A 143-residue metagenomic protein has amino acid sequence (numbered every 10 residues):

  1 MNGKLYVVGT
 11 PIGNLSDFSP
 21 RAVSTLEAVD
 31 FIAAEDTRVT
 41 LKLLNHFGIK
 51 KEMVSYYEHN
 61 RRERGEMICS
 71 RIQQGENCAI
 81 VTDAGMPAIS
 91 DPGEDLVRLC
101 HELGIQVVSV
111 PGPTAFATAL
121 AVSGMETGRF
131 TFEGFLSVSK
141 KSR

Functional and structural regions predicted by a protein language model:
M1-H59: Glycine-rich, flexible N-terminal cofactor/catalytic loop recognition
N2-G3, T118-R143: Beta-strand/loop-alpha-helix module characteristic of Rossmann-like adenine-cofactor folds
G3-L5, G75-A79: Loop/turn-to-beta-strand initiation segments
I12-L15, D83-P87: Short glycine-rich anion-binding loops that position phosphate/pyrophosphate groups of nucleotides and phosphorylated
A34, V107-G112: General beta-strand structural signal in soluble alpha/beta enzymes
S55-R62, F135-K140: Conserved helicase motor
H59-Q73, P92: Short phosphate-binding loop-to-helix
A88-L103: Short Gly/Thr/Asp-enriched flexible loops that form oxyanion-binding sites at enzyme active sites
